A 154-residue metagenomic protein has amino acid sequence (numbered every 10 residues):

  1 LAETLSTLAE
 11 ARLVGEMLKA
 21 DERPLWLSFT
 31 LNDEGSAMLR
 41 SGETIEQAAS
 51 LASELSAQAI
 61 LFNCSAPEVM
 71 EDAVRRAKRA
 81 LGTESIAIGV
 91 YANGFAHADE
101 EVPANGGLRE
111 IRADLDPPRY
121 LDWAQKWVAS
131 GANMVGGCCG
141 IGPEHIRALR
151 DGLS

Functional and structural regions predicted by a protein language model:
L1-S154: Domain-level signal for soluble alpha/beta catalytic cores
